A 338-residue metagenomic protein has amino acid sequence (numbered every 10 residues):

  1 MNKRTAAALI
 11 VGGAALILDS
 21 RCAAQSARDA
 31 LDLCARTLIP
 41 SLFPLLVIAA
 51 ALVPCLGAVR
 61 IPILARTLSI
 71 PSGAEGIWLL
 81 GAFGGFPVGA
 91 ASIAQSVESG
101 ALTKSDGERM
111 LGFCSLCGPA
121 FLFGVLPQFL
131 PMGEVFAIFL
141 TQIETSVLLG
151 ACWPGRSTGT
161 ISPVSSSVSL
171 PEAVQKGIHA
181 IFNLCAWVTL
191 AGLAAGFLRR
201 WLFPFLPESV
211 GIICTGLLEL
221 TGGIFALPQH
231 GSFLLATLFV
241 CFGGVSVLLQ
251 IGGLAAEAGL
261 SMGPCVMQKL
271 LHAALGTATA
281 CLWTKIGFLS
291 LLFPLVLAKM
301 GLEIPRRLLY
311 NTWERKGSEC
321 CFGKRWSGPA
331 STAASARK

Functional and structural regions predicted by a protein language model:
A7-S20, A27-I39, F43-V47, L140-L206 (+3 more regions): Selected transmembrane alpha-helices and immediately adjacent juxtamembrane segments of polytopic inner-membrane
G13-L16, D106-F113, E208-V210: Short, amphipathic, aromatic/basic-enriched membrane-interface segments that mark the entry/exit of transmembrane
I17-R28, V53-R60, G124-L126, A195-L206 (+3 more regions): Transmembrane helix-loop junctions in multi-pass membrane proteins
L45-L46, A94, E108-S165, G192 (+2 more regions): Alpha-helical transmembrane segments of multi-pass small-molecule/ion transporters
V59-R60, V174-V240, G244: Transmembrane helical segments that form the transport core of multi-pass membrane transport proteins
T67-L130, C214-Q229, L234-A258, V266-L271: Alpha-helical membrane segments and immediately flanking helix-loop junctions that form or couple to the substrate/ion
S327-T332: N-terminal, intrinsically disordered charge-dense segments
